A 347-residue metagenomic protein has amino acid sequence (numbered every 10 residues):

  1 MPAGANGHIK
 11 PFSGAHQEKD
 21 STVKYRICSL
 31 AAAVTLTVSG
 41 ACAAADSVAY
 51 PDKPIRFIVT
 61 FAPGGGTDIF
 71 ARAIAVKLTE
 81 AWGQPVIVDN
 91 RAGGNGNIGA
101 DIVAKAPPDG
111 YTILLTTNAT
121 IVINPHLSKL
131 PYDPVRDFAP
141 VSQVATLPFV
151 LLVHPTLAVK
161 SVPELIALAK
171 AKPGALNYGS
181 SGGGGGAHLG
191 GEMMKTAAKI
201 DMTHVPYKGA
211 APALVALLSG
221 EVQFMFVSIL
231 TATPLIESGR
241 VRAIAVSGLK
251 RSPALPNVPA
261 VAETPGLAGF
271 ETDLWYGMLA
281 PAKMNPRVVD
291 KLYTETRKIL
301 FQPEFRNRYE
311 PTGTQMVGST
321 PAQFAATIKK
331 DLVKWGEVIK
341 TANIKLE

Functional and structural regions predicted by a protein language model:
M1-D52, P163, E347: Short, low-complexity disordered leader/linker segments with a strong preference for bacterial N-terminal type II
H8, Q17-D20, D52-P54, A197 (+2 more regions): An extracytoplasmic/periplasmic, membrane-proximal ligand-sensing/linker region
A44-R136, A175-N177, G183, K199-Q223 (+4 more regions): N-terminal (or domain-start) structured segment
I69, A73, K77, I98 (+15 more regions): Extracytoplasmic/secreted proteins, especially bacterial periplasmic and envelope-associated proteins
K105-Y111, N118, P125-P212, V261-G266 (+1 more regions): Hinge/capping helix and adjacent helix->loop/strand transition within the periplasmic-binding protein
T120-K129, H188, M193-A197, F224-V258: A ligand-binding cleft/hinge motif common to bilobed small-molecule-binding domains
